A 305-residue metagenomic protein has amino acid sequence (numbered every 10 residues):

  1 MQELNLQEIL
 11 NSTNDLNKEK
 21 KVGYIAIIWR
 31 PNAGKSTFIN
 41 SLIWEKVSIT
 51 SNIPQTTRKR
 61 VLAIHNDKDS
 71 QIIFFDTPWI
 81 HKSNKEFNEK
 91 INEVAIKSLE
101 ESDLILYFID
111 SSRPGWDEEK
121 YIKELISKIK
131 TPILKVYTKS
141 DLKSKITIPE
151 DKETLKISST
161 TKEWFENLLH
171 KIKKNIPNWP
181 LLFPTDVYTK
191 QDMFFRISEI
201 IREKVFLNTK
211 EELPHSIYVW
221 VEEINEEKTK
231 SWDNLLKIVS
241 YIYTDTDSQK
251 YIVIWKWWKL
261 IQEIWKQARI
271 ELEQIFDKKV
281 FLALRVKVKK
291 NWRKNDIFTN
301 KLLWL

Functional and structural regions predicted by a protein language model:
Q2-E100, L104, I109, Y241-Y243: Conserved G1/Walker A P-loop phosphate-binding module
L4, I9-L10, K128-E199: Canonical P-loop GTPase G-domain recognition
E8, N40, K59, A63 (+10 more regions): Solvent-exposed alpha-helical segments within well-ordered globular domains of core cellular machineries
G34, W164, L260: Conserved glycine(s) of the Walker
S48-S51, W179-P184, L207-Y218: Active-site phosphate-binding and catalytic loops of NTP-dependent enzymes
T57, H81-K82, P114-G115, K143-S144 (+1 more regions): Catalytic P-loop NTPase motifs of RecA-like helicase/translocase cores
I64-F75, E89-K156, N225-S231, L235: Conserved C-terminal guanine-recognition region of P-loop GTPase G domains, centered on the G4
M193-L305: P-loop NTP-binding site
